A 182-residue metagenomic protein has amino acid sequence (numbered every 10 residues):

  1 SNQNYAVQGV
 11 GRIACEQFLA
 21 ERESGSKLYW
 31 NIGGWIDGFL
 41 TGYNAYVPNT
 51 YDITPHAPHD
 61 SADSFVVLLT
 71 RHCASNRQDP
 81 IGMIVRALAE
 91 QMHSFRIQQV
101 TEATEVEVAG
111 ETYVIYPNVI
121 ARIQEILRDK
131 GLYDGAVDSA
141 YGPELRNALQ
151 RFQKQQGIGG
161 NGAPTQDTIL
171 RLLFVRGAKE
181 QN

Functional and structural regions predicted by a protein language model:
N4-R71, I115, E125-I126, L132: Short N-proximal segments of mature Sec-exported proteins
A20, D37-P48, T70, A74-Q78 (+6 more regions): Sec-exported extracytoplasmic/periplasmic mature domains
Y29, Q166, G177-Q181: Contiguous, function-dense segments enriched for cysteine-driven chemistry and partner/ligand-binding capacity
N31-F39, S61, F65, R77 (+7 more regions): Stable alpha-helical elements in mature extracytoplasmic
V47-I115: Long, low-complexity, proline- and polar/charged-enriched segments that are largely intrinsically disordered
Q91-S139, K179-N182: Acidic, Ser/Thr/Pro/Gly-enriched interdomain connector segments
Y113-A121, R128-L172: Short acidic, glycine/serine/threonine-rich helix-capping segments at coil-helix boundaries
